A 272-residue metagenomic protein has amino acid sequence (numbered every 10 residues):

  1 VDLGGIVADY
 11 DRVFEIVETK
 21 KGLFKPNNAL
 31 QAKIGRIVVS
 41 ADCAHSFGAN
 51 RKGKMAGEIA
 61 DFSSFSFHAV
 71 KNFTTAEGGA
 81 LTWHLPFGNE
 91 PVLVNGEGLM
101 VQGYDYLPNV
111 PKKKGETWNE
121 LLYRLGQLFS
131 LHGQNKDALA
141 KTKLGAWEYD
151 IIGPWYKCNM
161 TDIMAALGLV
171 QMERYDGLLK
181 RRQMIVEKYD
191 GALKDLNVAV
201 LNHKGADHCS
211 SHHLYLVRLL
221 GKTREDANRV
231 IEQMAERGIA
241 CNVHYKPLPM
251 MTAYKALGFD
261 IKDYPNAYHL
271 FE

Functional and structural regions predicted by a protein language model:
V1, I6-F14, N50, F87 (+1 more regions): PLP-dependent aminotransferase class I/II
G4-G53: Catalytic PLP-binding core of fold-type I/II PLP enzymes
E18-I37, P91-K114: Short mixed-charge
R36-V38, F62, A240: Proline-centered loop/turn at the N-terminus of a beta-strand
G53-S63: A short alpha/beta connector and helix-capping loop motif
A76-A80: Glycine-rich phosphate-binding loop of ATP-grasp-fold ATP-dependent ligases
